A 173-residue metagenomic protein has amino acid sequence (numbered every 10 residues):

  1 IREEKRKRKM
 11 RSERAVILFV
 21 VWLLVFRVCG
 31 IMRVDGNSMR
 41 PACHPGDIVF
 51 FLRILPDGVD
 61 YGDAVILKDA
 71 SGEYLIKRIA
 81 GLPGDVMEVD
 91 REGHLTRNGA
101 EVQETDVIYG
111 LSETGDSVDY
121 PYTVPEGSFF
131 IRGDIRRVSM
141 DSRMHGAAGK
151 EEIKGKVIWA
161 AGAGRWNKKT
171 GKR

Functional and structural regions predicted by a protein language model:
I1-Y74, R143-R173: Protein maturation boundaries and topogenic segments
H44, D60-Y61, L82, V124-P125 (+1 more regions): Residue-level recognition of short, solvent-exposed, well-ordered loop/turn junctions that link secondary-structure
V49, V65, M87, F129-F130 (+1 more regions): Generic structural signal for buried aliphatic residues
I54, A70, E92, D134-I135: Short, surface-exposed secondary-structure boundary micro-motifs
Y74-D90, H94-A100: Mid-length scaffold segments of soluble, non-membrane domains
R97-D116: PP2C/PPM family metal-dependent serine/threonine protein phosphatase catalytic domain, recognizing the conserved
D116-K156, A160-G164: Soluble extracytoplasmic domains of inner/organellar membrane proteins
